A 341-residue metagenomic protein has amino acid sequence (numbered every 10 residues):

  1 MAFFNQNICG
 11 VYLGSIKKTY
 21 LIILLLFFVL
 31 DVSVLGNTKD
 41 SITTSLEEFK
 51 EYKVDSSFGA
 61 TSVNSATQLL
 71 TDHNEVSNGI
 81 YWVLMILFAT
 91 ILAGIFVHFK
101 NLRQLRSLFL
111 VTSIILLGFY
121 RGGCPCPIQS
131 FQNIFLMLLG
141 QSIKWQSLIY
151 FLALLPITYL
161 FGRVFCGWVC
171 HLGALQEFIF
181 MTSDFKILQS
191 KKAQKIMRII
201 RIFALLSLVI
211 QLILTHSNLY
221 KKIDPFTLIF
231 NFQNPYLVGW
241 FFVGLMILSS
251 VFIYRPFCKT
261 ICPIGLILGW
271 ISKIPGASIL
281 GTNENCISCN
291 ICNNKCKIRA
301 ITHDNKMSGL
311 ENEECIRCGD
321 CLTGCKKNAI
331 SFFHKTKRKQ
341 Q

Functional and structural regions predicted by a protein language model:
F3, I8-Y20, V32-D304, E313 (+1 more regions): Non-ligating segments of multi-cofactor redox enzymes
I23-D31: Bacterial N-terminal signal peptides
